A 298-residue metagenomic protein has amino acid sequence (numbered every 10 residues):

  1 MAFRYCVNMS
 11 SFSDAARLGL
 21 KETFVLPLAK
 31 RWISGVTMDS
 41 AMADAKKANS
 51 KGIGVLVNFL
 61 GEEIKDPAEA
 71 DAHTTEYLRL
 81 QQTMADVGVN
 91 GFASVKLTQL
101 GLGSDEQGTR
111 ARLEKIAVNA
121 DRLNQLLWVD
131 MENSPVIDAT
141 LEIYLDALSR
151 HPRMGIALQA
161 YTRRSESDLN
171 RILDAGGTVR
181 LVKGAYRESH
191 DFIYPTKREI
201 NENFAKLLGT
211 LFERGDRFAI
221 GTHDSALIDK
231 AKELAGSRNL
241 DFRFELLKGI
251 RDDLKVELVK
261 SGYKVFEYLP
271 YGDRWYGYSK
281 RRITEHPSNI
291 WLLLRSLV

Functional and structural regions predicted by a protein language model:
M1-V298: Positively charged, amphipathic and often flexible ligand-engagement surfaces
